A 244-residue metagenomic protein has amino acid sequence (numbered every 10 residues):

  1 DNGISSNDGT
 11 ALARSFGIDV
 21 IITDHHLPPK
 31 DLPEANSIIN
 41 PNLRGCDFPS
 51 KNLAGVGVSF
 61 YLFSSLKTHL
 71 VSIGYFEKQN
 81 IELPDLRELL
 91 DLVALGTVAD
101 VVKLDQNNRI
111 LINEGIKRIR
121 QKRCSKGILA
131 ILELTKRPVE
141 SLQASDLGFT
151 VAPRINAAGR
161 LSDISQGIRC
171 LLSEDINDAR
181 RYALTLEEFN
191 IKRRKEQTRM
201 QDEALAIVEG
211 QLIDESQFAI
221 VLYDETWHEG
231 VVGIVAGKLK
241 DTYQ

Functional and structural regions predicted by a protein language model:
D1-E34, I38-R44, R199, E203-I207 (+2 more regions): N-terminal small/polar loop signature for handling phosphorylated ligands or for N-terminal nucleophile
D1-I4, L27, C46-A54, N80-I81 (+3 more regions): Alpha-helix capping and helix-loop boundary segments enriched in small/acidic/polar residues
S6, N52, H228, V232: Short, conserved glycine- and acidic-residue-centered signature motifs in active-site or ligand-binding loops
G9-L12, V58-L62, L111-E114: Alpha-helical scaffold elements adjacent to nucleotide-binding pockets in ATP/GTP-utilizing enzyme cores
T10-A11, V56, G230-V235: Glycine-centered tight-turn and secondary-structure capping sites
L12, H25-H26, P49-L53, F60 (+5 more regions): Broad hydrophobic/π-residue packing in well-ordered secondary structure
F16-G17, E34, T68-Q244: Hydrophobic helix-and-loop "lid/oligomerization" segment in the mid-to-C-terminal part of catalytic domains
E34-E77, L89-V93: Short alpha-helices
